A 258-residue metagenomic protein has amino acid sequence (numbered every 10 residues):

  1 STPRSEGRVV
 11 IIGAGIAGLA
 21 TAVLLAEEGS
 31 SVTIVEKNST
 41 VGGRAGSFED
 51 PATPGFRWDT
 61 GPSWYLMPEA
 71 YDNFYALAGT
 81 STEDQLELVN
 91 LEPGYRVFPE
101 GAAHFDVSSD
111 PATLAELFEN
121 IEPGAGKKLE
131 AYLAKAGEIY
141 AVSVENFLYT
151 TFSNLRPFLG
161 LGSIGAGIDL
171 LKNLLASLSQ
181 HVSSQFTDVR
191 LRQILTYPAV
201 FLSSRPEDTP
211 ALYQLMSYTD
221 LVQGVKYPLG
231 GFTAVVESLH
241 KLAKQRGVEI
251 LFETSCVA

Functional and structural regions predicted by a protein language model:
P3-R4, R8, T187, D208 (+1 more regions): Secondary-structure capping and boundary motifs in well-ordered enzyme cores
P3-V142: N-terminal glycine-rich phosphate/pyrophosphate-binding loop and immediately adjacent elements
G18, V41-G43, F201-S204, A258: Flexible loop/turn segments at secondary-structure boundaries
G18-L19, E28, H181-Q185, I194-Y197 (+3 more regions): Generic, well-ordered alpha-helical scaffold segments in large soluble proteins
K37, P210-L215: Active-site-adjacent bridging/hinge elements
T60, Q193-L195, F252: General beta-strand structural signal in soluble alpha/beta enzymes
E100-T209: Rossmann-like flavin
L215-V257: Helical element adjacent to the flavin cofactor pocket in flavoenzyme catalytic cores
